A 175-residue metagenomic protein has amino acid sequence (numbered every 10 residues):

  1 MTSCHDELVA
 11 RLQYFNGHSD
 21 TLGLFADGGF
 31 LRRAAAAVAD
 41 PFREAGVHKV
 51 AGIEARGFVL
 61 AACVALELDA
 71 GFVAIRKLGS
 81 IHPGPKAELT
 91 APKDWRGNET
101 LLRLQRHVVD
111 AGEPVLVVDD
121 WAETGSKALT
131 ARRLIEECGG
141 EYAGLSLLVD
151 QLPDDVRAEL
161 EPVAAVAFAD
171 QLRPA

Functional and structural regions predicted by a protein language model:
M1-V47: Active-site-facing substrate-recognition patch
E7, R11-Y14, L129-A175: PRPP-dependent phosphoribosyltransferase catalytic core
V47-E54: Short glycine-rich phosphate-binding loop at a beta-alpha junction
H48, E113, A143: Conserved acidic residues
V59-L68, A131-R132: Short Gly/Thr/Asp-enriched flexible loops that form oxyanion-binding sites at enzyme active sites
A70-V115: Short, glycine/charge-rich flexible loops or terminal/linker lids adjacent to PRPP-binding catalytic cores
L116, W121, G144: C-terminal binding/interaction regions
D119-L129: Acidic, divalent-metal-coordinating active-site segment for phosphoryl/phosphodiester hydrolysis, typified by short
